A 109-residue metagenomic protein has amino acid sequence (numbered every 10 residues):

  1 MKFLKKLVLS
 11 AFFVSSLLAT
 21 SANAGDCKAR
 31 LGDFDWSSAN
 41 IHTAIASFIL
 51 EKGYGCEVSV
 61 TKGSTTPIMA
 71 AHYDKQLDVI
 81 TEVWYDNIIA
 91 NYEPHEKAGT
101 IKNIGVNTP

Functional and structural regions predicted by a protein language model:
M1-L9: Bacterial N-terminal signal peptides that target proteins for export
V8-L18: Hydrophobic helical h-region of N-terminal Sec-dependent signal peptides in bacterial secretory/periplasmic proteins
L18-A24: Sec/Tat signal peptide C-region and signal peptidase I cleavage site
G25-R30, S37-P109: Short, glycine-/small- and polar/acidic-enriched structural segments that line small-molecule recognition paths
